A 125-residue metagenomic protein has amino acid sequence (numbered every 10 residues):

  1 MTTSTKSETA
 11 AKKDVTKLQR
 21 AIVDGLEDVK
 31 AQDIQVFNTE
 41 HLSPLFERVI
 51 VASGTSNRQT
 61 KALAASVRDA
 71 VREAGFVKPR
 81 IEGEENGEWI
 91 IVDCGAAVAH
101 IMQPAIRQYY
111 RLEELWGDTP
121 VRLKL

Functional and structural regions predicted by a protein language model:
M1-S43, T55-I90, A105-I106, L112 (+1 more regions): Polybasic/polar functional segments that serve as interface/processing modules
F46-R48: Short amphipathic alpha-helical segments
V51-G54, M102: Short hydrophobic/aromatic beta-strand micro-patches that form the beta-sheet surface supporting nucleotide- or nucleic
V92-C94: Active-site beta-strand termini and strand-to-loop segments that position acidic
